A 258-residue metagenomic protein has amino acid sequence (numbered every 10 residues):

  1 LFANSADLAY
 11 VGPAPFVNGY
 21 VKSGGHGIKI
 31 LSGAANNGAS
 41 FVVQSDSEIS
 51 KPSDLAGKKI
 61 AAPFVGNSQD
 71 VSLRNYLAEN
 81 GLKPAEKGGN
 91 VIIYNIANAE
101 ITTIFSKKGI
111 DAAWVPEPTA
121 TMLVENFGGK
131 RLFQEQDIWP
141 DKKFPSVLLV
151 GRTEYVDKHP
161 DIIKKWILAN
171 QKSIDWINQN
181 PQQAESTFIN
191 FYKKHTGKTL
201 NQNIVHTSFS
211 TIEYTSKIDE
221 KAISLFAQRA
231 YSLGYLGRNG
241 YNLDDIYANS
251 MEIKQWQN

Functional and structural regions predicted by a protein language model:
L1-N95, D111-E117, L132-F133: Short, glycine-/small- and polar/acidic-enriched structural segments that line small-molecule recognition paths
N4, L8, G19-K22, K58 (+9 more regions): Structured segments of extracytoplasmic/periplasmic soluble domains in secreted or envelope-associated proteins
P13, S47, K87-N90, Y94 (+1 more regions): Pocket-lining segment of extracytoplasmic ligand-binding domains
V17, R74, T121, S224-Q228: Predominant activation on well-ordered alpha-helical scaffold segments within soluble catalytic domains
A34-V43, G129-V156, T207-S208, D244-D245 (+1 more regions): Periplasmic-binding protein-like
K51-D54, N80-L82, N98-I101, K130-L132 (+2 more regions): A short alpha-helix capping/helix-coil boundary motif
V156-G237: Secondary-structure end/capping motifs
A227-N258: Conserved C-terminal helix/tail region of periplasmic/extracytoplasmic solute-binding proteins
